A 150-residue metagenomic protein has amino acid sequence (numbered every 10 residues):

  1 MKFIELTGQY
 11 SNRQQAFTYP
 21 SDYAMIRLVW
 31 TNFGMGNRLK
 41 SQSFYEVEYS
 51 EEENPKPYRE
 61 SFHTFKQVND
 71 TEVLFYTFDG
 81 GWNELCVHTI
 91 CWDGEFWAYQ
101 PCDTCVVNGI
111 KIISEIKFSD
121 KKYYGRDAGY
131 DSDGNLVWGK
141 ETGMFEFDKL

Functional and structural regions predicted by a protein language model:
K2, Q9-L39: Short, solvent-exposed loop/hinge segments that bridge or flank secondary-structure elements
I4-E5, D120: Generic structural microfeature
R13-T18, Y49-L150: Calycin-type beta-barrel ligand-binding domains and close structural analogs
R27-E60: N-terminal glycine/threonine-rich, aromatic-flanked beta-hairpin/loop signature
